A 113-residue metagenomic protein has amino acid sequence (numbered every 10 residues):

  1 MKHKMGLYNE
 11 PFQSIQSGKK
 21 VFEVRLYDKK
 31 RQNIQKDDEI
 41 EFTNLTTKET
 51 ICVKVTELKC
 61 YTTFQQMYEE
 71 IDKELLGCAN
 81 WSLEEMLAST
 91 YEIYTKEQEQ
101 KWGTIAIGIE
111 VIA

Functional and structural regions predicted by a protein language model:
M1-K36: Compositionally biased, charged N-terminal/linker segments
E23, C52, T104-G108: Ordered hydrophobic segments in well-structured contexts
D37-T46: Short conserved beta-strand and strand-loop elements enriched in small hydrophobics with frequent Asp/Gly
E49-C60: Short beta-strand-centered aromatic/proline hotspots
T56, T63-Y68: Short glycine-rich, basic-tinged beta-strand/loop micro-motifs
Q66-A113: Contiguous surface segments at macromolecular interaction interfaces
